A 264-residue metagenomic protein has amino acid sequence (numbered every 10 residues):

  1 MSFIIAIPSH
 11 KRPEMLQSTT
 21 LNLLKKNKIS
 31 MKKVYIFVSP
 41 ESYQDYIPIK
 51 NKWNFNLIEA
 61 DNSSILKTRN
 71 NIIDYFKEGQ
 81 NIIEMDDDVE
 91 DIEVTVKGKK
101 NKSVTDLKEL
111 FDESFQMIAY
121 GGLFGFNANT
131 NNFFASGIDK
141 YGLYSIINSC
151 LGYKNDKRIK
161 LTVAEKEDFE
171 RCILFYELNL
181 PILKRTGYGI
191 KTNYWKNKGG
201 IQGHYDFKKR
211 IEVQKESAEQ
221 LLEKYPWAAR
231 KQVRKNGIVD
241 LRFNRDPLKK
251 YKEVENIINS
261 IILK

Functional and structural regions predicted by a protein language model:
S2-I7, L23-L24, K32-I36: Hydrophobic targeting segments
I7-K28, S42-I49: Short, well-formed alpha-helical segments that are part of the catalytic scaffolds of diverse glycosyltransferases
H10-R12, S42-Y43, S64, D88-E90 (+2 more regions): Short, solvent-exposed loop/turn segments at secondary-structure junctions
R12-M15, V163-A164, F169-K264: C-terminal catalytic/acceptor-binding lobe
K33-P40, F124: Short, hydrophobic beta-strand segments that form beta-sheet elements in well-ordered domains
F37-M85, E90-S103: Active-site-proximal specificity loops/subdomain of glycosyltransferases
N81-D86, G122-N127, I182-T186, R230-V233: A structural signal for short, well-ordered beta-strand segments and their strand-loop junctions that often border
I92-L174: Conserved catalytic core of nucleotide-sugar-dependent glycosyltransferases
